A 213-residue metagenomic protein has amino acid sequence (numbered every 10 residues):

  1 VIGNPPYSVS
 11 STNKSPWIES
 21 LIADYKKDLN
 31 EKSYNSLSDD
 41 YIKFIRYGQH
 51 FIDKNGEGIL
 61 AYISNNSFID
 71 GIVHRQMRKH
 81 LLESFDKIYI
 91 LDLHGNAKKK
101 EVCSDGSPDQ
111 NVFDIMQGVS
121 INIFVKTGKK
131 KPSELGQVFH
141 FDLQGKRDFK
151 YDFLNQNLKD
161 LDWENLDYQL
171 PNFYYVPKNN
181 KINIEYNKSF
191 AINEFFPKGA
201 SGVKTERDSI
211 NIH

Functional and structural regions predicted by a protein language model:
V1-S10, P16: Carboxylate/His-rich catalytic cores and anion/metal-binding grooves
T12-L21, E31, H50-H213: Sequence-level detector for compositionally biased, low-complexity segments
Y25-F51: Glycine-rich S-adenosyl-L-methionine
